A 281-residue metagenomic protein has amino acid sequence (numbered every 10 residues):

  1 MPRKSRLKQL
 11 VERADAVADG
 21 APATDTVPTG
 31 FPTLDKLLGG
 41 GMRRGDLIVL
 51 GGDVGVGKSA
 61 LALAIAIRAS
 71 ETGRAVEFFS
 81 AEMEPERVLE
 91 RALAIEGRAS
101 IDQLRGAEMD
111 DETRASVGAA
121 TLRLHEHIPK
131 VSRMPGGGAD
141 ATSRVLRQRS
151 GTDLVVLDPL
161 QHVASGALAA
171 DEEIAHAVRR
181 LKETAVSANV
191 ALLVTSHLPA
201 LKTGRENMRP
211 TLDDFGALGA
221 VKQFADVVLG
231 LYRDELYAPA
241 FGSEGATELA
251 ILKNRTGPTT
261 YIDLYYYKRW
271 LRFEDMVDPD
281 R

Functional and structural regions predicted by a protein language model:
M1-A99, P279-D280: The Walker A/P-loop phosphate-binding site
K4, V54, A139-V155, R179 (+2 more regions): C-terminal regions of RecA-like/P-loop NTPase motor modules
R6, G30, L61, E84-V88 (+6 more regions): Helical mechanochemical/support elements of P-loop NTPase systems and associated helical scaffolds
K36, R68-G151, S165-G166, I262-Y265: Cytosolic-facing regulatory segments adjacent to core modules
G51, S80, V156, T195 (+1 more regions): Generic enzyme active-site microenvironment
A81-M83, V190, V194-H197: Conserved H-loop
D153-V194: Helical hairpin unit composed of two closely spaced alpha helices linked by a short loop
